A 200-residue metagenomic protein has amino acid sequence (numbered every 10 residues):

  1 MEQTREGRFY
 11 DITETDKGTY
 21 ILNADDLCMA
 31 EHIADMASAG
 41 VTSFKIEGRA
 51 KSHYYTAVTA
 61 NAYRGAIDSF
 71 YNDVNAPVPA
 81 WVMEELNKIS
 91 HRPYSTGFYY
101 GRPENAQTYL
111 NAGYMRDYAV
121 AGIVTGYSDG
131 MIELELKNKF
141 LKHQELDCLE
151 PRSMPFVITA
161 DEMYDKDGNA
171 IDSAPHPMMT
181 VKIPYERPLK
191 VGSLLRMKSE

Functional and structural regions predicted by a protein language model:
M1-E200: Surface-exposed amphipathic alpha-helical tracts and adjacent flexible/coil segments at the periphery of soluble enzymes
